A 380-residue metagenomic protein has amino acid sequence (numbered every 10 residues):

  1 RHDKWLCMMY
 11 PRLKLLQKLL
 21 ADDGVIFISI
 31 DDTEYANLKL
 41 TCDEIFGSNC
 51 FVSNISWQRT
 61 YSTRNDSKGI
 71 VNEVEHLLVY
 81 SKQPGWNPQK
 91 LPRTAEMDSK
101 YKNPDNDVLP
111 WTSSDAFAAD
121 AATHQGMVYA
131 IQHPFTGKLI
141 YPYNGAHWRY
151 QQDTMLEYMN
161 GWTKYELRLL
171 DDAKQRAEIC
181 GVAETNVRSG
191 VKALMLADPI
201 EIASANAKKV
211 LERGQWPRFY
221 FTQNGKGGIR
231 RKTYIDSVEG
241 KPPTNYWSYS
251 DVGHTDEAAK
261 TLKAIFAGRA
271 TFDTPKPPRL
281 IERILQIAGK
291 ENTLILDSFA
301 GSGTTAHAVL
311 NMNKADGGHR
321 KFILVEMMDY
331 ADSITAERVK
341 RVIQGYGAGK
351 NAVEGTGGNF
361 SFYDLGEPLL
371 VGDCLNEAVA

Functional and structural regions predicted by a protein language model:
R1-L294: Class I S-adenosyl-L-methionine
H2, L6, T33-N37, T274-K350: Conserved S-adenosyl-L-methionine
D23-I26, F51-S53, T293-L296, G318-I323 (+1 more regions): Residue-level recognition of the N-termini of beta-strands and the immediately preceding loop/turn
R59-N65, D329, D364-L370: Short, conserved secondary-structure transition motifs
Y61-D66, R320-M327, C374: Short beta-alpha connecting loops at secondary-structure transitions that line or flank enzyme active sites
K82, Y249, M327, L365-E367: Residues immediately flanking
A95-E96, D172-I179, G301-S302, T356-L365: A glycine-rich phosphate-binding loop feature that marks nucleotide/adenosyl-phosphate handling sites
V339-A380: SAM-dependent methyltransferase catalytic region
